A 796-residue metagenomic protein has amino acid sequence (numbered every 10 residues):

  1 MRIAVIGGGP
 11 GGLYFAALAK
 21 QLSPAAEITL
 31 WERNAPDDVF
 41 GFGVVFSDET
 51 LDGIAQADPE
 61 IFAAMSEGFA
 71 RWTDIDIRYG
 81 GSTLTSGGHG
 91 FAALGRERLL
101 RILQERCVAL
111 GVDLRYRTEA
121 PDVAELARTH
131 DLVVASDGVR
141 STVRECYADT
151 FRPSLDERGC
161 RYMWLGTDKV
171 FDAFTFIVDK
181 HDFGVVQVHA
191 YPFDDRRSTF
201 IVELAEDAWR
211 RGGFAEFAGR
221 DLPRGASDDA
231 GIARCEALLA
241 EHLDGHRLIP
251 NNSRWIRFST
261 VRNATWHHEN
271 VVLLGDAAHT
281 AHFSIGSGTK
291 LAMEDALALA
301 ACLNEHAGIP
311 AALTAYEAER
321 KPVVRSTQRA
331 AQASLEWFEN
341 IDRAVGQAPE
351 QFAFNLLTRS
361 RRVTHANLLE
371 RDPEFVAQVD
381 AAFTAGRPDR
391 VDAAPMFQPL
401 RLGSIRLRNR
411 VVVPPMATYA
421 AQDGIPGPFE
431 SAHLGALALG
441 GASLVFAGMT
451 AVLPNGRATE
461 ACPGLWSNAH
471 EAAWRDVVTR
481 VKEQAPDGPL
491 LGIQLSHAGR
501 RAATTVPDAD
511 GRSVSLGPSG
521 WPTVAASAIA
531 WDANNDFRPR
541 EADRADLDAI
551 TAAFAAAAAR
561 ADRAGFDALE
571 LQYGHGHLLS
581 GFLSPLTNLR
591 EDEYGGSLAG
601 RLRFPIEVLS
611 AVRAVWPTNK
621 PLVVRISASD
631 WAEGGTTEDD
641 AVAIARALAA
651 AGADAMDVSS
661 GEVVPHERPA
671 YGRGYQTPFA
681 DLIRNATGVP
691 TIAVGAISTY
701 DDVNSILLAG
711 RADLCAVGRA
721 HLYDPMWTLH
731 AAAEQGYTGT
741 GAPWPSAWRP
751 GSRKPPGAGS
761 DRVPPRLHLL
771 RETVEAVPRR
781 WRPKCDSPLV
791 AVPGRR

Functional and structural regions predicted by a protein language model:
M1-W72, R78-Y79, G87-R98, G288: Glycine-rich FAD cofactor-binding loop and adjacent beta-loop-alpha segment at the N-terminus of flavoprotein
V5-L18, V134-A135, R254-A333, W337: Conserved mid-domain beta->alpha element of the FAD-binding
T29, V271-L273, C715: Residue-level marker for buried hydrophobic side chains located in beta-strands that build the well-ordered beta-sheet
L30-W31, A135, L274, G492 (+1 more regions): Generic enzyme active-site microenvironment
D48-W164, G225, E374-D380: Conserved N-terminal helical subregion
S82, G87-H89, G95, D172-I256: Conserved FAD/dinucleotide-binding core of flavoprotein oxidoreductases
A301-P388: C-terminal helical "tail/cap" subdomain of flavin- and related membrane-associated enzymes
F375-R796: Flavin-dependent oxidoreductase catalytic cores
